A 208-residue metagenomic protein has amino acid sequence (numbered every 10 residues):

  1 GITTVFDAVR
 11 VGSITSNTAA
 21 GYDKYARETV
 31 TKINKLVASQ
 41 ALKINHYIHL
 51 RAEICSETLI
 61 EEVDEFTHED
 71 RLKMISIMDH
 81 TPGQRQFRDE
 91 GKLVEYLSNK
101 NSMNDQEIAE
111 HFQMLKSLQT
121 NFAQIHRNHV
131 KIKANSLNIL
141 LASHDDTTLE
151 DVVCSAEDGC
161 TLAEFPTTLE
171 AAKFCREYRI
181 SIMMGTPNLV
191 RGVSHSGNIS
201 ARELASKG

Functional and structural regions predicted by a protein language model:
T3-T4, L72-K73, T161: Short acidic/polar active-site loop segments enriched in Thr and Asp
R10-D146, P187: Metal-coordinating catalytic core of metallo-dependent amide/deamination hydrolases
I48, I139-G208: Active-site-adjacent C-terminal substructures of enzyme catalytic domains
